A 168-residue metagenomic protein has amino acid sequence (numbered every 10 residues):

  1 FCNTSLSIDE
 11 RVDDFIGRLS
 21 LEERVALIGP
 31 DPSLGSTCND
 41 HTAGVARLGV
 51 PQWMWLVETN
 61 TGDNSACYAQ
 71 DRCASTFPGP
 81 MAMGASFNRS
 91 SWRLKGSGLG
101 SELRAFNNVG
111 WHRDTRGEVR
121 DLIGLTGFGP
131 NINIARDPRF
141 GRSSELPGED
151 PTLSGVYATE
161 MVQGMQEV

Functional and structural regions predicted by a protein language model:
F1-V168: N-terminal beta-rich core of secreted/periplasmic extracellular enzymes
